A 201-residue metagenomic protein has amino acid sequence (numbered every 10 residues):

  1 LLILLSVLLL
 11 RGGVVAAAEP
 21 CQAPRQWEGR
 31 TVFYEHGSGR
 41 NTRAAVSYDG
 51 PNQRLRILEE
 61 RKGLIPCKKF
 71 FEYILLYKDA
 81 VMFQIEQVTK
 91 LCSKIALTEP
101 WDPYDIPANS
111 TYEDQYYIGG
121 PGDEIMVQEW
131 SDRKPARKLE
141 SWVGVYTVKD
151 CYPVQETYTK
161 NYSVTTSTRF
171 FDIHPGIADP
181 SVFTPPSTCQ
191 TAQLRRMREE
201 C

Functional and structural regions predicted by a protein language model:
L1-R54, T89-K90, Y116-P121, V182-C201: N-terminal leader/targeting segments and the immediate start of mature chains
L10-E19, L97, Y104-M126, A136-W142 (+1 more regions): Non-transmembrane domains of secretory- and envelope-associated proteins
G29-E35, R56-K62, V127-A136, G144 (+1 more regions): Short beta-strand segments that buttress and anchor functional surface loops
R43-N109, T157-D172: An acidic-aromatic
V46, G144-V145: A residue-level detector for well-ordered beta-strand positions
